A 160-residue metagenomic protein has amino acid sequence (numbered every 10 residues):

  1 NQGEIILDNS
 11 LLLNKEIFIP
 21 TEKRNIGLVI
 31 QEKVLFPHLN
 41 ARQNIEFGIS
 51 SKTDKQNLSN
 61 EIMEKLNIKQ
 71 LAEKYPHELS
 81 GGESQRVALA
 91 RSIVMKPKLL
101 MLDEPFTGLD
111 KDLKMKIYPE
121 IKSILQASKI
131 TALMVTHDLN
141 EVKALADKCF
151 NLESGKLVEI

Functional and structural regions predicted by a protein language model:
L11-G27: ABC ATPase NBD coupling module
Y75-L79, E83: Conserved ABC ATPase signature
L89: Hydrophobic anchor residue at the start of the ABC signature
V94-K98: A short, proline-enriched helix->beta-strand linker immediately N-terminal to the Walker B motif in ABC-type P-loop
L100-E104: Catalytic Walker B motif of ABC-type/P-loop ATPase nucleotide-binding domains
K111-L113: Helix N-cap at the start of a conserved alpha-helix in ABC-type nucleotide-binding domains
K129-V135: Conserved H-loop
